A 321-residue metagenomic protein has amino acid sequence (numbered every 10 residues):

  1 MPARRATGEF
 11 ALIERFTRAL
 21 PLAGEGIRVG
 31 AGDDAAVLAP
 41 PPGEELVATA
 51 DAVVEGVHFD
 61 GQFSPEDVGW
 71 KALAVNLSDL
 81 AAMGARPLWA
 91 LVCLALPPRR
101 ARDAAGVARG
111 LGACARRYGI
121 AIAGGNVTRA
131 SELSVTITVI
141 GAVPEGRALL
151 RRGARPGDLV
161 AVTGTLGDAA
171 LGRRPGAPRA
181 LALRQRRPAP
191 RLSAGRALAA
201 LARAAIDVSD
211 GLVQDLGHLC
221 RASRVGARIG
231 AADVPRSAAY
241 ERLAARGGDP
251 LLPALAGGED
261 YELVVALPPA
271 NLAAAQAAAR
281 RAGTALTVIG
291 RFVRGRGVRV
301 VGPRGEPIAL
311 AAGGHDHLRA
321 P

Functional and structural regions predicted by a protein language model:
M1-P21, S64, L96-A123, T128-L133 (+3 more regions): Glycine-/charge-enriched secondary-structure boundary and capping motifs
M1-S64, M83, L88, V92 (+2 more regions): Extreme N-terminal cap/leader segments of soluble proteins
E25-I27, A36, G112, A123-T128 (+5 more regions): A generic local secondary-structure boundary/capping motif
V37, N76, G84, I122 (+4 more regions): Residue-level signal for inorganic ion chemistry
P40, L46, V53, R86-R173 (+1 more regions): Glycine-rich anion-binding loops of enzyme active sites
V68-L80, G110-C114: Short, well-ordered amphipathic alpha-helical segments that serve as non-catalytic structural scaffolds within diverse
R155-G164, R187-L212, L216: Internal active-site segments that recognize and position negatively charged phosphoryl groups and nucleotide moieties
D168-R187: Short, compositionally biased
